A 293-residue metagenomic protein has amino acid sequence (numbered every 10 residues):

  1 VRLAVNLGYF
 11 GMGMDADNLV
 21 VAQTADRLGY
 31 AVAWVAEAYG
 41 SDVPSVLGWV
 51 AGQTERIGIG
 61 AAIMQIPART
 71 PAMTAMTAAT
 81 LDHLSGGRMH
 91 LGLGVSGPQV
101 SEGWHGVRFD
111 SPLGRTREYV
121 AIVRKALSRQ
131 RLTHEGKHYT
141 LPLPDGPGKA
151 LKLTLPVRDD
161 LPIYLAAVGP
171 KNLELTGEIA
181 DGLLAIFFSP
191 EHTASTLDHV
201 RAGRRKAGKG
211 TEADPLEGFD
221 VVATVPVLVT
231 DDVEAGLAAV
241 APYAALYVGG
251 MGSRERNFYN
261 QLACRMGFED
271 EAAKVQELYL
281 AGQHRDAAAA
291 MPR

Functional and structural regions predicted by a protein language model:
V1-R293: Active-site-adjacent structural elements that line small-molecule/cofactor binding pockets in enzymes
